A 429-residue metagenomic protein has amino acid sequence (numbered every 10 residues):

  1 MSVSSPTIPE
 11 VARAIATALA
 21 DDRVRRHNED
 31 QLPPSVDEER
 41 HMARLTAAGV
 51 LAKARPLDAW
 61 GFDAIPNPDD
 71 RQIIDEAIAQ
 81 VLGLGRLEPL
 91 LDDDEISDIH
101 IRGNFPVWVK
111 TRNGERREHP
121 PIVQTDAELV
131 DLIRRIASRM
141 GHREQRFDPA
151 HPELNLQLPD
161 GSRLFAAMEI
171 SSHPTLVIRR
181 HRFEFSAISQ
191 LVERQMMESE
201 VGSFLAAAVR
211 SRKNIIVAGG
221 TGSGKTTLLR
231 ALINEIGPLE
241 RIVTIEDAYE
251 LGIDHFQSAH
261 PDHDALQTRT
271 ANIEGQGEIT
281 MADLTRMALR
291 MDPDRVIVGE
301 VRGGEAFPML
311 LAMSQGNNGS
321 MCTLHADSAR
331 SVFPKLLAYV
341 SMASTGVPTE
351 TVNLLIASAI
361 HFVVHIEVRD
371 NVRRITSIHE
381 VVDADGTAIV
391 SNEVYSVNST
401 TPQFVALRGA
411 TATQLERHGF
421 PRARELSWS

Functional and structural regions predicted by a protein language model:
M1-F147: N-terminal accessory targeting/assembly segments
I99, A166, N317, I360: Residue-level signature of catalytic and energy-coupling elements of molecular machines, predominantly ATP/GTP-dependent
R102, W108-S211: P-loop NTP-binding catalytic core
V209, G220-G222: The conserved Walker
R212-I215, A231-S358, H365-E367: Switch/coupling sub-region of P-loop NTPases
K225: Conserved lysine of the Walker
N371-S429: NTP-binding/hydrolysis catalytic cores, primarily Walker-type P-loop NTPases
